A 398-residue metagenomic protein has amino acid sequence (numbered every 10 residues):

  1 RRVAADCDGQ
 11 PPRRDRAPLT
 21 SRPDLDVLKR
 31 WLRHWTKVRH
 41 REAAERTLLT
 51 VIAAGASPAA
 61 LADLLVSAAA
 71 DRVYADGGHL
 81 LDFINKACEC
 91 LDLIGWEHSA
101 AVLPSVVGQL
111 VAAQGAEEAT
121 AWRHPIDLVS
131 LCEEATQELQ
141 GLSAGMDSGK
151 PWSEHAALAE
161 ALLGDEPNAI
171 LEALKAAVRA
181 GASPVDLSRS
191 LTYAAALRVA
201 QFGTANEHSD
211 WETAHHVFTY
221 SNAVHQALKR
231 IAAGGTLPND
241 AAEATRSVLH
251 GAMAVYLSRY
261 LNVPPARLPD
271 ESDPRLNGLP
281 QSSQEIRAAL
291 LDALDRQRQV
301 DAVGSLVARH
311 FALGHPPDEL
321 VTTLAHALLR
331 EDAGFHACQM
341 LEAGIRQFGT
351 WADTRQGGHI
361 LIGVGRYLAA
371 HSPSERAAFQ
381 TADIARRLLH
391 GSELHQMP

Functional and structural regions predicted by a protein language model:
R1-P398: Mature, well-folded catalytic/scaffold domains that follow N-terminal targeting or propeptide regions
